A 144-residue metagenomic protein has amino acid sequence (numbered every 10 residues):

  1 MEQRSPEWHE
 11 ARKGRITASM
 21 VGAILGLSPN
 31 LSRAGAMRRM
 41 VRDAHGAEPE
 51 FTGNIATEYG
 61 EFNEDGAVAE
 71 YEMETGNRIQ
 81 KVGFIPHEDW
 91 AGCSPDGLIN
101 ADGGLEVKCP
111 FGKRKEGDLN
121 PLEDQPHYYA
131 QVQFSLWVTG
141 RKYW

Functional and structural regions predicted by a protein language model:
M1-F62: Charged, glycine-rich intrinsically disordered N-terminal tails and low-complexity linkers that flank
T52, G66, L105-K108: Extended, charge-rich alpha-helical segments
I55-I79: Acidic-basic catalytic patches of nuclease active cores, encompassing PD-(D/E)XK and other metal-cofactor nuclease
Y59-G60, G83-F84, G92-C93, W144: Glycine-centered structural positions embedded in regular secondary structure
A67-T75, P126-W144: Metal-dependent nuclease catalytic cores in nucleic-acid-processing enzymes, especially RNase H-like/related
Y71, P95-K115, S135: Conserved catalytic cores of phosphodiester-cleaving nucleases, focusing on short active-site segments
E72-D89, P95-D96: A short acidic/basic microdomain associated with nuclease active sites
R114-P126: Short, surface-exposed loop/helix-turn segments at secondary-structure junctions that function as lids/hinges flanking
